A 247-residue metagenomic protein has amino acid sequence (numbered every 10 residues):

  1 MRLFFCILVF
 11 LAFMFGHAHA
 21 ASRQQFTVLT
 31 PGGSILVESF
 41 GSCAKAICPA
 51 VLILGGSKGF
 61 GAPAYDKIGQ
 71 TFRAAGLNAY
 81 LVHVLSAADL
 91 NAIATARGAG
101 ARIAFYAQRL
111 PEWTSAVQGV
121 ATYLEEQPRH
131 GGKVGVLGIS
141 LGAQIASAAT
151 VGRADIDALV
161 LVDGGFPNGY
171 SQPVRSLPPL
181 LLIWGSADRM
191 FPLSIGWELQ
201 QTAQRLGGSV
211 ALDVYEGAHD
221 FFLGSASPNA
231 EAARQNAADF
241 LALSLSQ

Functional and structural regions predicted by a protein language model:
C6-M14: Bacterial N-terminal signal peptides
T30-E38, C43-E126: Serine-hydrolase catalytic machinery in alpha/beta-hydrolase-like enzymes
L54, V82, V162, Y215-A218: Alpha/beta-hydrolase
S57, S186-R189, G217-A218, A226: Acidic beta-to-alpha connecting loop that harbors the catalytic carboxylate
A64, S115-S176: Primarily recognizes the serine-hydrolase "nucleophile elbow" in alpha/beta-hydrolase and SGNH/GDSL folds
S176, L182-W184, D188: Short beta-strand/loop motif that positions the catalytic acidic residue of the alpha/beta-hydrolase fold
M190-I195: Conserved alpha/beta-hydrolase "acid-adjacent" motif
L206-Q247: C-terminal catalytic histidine-bearing segment of alpha/beta-hydrolase fold enzymes
